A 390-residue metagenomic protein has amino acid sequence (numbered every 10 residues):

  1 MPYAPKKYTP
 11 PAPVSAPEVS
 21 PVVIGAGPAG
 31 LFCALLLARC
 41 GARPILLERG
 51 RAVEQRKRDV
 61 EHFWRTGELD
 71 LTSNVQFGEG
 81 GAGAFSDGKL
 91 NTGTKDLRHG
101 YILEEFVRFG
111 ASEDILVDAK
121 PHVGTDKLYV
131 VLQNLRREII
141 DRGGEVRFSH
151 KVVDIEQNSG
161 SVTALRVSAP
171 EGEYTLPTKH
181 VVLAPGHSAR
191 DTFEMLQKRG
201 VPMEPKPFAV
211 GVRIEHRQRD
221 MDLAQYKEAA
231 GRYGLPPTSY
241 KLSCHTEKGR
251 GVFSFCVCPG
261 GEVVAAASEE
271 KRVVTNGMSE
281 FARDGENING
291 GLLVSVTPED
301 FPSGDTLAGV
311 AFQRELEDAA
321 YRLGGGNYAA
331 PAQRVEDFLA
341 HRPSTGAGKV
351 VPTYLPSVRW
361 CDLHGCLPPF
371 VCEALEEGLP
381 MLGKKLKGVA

Functional and structural regions predicted by a protein language model:
M1-A390: Residues forming the flavin
